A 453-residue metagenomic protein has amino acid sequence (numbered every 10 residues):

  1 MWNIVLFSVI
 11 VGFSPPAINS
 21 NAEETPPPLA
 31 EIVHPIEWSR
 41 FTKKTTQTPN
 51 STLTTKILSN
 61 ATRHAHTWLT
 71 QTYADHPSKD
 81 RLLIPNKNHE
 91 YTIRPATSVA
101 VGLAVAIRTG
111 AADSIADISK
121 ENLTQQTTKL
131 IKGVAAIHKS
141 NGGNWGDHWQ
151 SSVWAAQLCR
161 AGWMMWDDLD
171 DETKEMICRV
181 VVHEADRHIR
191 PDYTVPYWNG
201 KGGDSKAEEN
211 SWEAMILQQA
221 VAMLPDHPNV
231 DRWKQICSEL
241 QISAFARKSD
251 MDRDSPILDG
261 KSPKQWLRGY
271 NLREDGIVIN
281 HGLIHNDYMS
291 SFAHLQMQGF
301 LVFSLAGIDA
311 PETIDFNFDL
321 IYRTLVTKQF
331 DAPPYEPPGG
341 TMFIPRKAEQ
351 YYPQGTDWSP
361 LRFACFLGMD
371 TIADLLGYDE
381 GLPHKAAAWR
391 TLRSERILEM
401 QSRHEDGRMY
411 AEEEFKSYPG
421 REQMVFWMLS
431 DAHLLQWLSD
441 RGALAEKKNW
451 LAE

Functional and structural regions predicted by a protein language model:
N3-G12: Bacterial N-terminal signal peptides
V11-N19: C-terminal segment of classical bacterial N-terminal signal peptides
E23-G133, M251, G276: Low-complexity, Ser/Thr/Pro/Gly-enriched N-terminal "stalk/linker" regions
N50-S51, H66, K120-S140, T341-A348 (+2 more regions): Long, compositionally biased, intrinsically disordered segments
N88-F318, T327-A332, Q354-A364: Aromatic-lined, polymer-binding surfaces characteristic of secreted/periplasmic polysaccharide-degrading enzymes
F245-A246, D319-Q329, R393-R403: Eukaryote-specific, cytoplasm-facing alpha-helical/coiled-coil scaffolding segments in long proteins
F292, Q298, V302-I314, P334-Y335 (+1 more regions): Extended polysaccharide-engagement surfaces of secreted carbohydrate-active enzymes
L320, V326, F330-K347: Helical "substrate-binding/catalytic lid" subdomain of Rossmann-like NAD(P)-dependent dehydrogenases/reductases
